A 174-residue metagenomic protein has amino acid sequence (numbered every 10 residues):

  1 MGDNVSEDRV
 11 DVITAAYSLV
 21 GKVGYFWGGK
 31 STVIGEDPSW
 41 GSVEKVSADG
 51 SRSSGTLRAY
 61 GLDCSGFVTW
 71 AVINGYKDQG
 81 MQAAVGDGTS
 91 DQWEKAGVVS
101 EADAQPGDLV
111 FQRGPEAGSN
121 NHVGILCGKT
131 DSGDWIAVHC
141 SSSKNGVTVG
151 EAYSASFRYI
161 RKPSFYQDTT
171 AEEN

Functional and structural regions predicted by a protein language model:
M1-S65, T69, N74, E173: N-terminal capping segments
R9-V10, Y17, A96, K144-G146 (+1 more regions): Low-complexity, intrinsically disordered short peptide segments enriched in small/polar/basic residues
I13, V20, W135-V138, R158: A broad, low-specificity signal marking well-ordered, structured residues that form hydrophobic/aromatic
G24, D37, F67, S90 (+2 more regions): Intrinsically disordered regions, especially transient/low-confidence alpha-helical propensity segments and coil-helix
K30, S142, F165: Residues that form or immediately flank small-molecule/cofactor binding pockets and catalytic motifs
W40, C127, G150-S154, E172-N174: Surface-exposed beta-strand edges and their flanking turn/coil or helix-capping segments
T69, N74-V149: ...with weaker cross-activation on analogous glycine-rich loops/strands in unrelated enzymes
S154-N174: Low-complexity, Gly/Ser/Thr/Pro-rich intrinsically disordered linker/tail segments
